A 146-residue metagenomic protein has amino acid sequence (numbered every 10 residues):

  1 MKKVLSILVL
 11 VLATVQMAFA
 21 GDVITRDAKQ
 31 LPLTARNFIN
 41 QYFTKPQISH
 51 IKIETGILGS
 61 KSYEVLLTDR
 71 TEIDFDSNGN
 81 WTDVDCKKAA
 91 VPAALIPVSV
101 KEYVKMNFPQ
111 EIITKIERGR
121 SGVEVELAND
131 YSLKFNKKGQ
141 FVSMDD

Functional and structural regions predicted by a protein language model:
M1-V23, I39: Bacterial Sec-dependent N-terminal signal peptides
G21-D146: Interaction-mediating elements
